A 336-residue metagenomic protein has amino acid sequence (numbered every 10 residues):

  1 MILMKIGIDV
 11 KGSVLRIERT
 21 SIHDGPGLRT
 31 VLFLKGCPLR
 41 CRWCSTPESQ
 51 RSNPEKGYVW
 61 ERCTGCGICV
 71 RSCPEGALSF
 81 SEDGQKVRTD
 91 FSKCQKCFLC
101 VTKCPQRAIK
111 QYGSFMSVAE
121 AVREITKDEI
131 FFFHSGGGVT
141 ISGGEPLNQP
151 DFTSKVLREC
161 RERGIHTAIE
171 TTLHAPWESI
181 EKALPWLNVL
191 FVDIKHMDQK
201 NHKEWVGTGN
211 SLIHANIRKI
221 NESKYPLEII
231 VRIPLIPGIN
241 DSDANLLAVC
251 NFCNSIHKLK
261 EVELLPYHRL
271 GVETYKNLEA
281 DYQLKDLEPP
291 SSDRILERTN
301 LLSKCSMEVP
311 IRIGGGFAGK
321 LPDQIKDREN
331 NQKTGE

Functional and structural regions predicted by a protein language model:
I2-P26, L235-E336: Auxiliary Fe-S-binding modules of radical SAM enzymes
V14-I68, V87-K96: N-terminal pre-triad scaffold of radical SAM enzymes
R42-S49, I68-R88, L99-F115: Iron-sulfur cluster-binding cysteine motifs and their immediate structural context in ferredoxin-like electron-transfer
Y58-W60, K203-G209, E279-L287: Short glycine-enriched, charge-decorated loop/helix-capping segments at active-site entrances that position
G84, K93, S114-E120, E124: FAD-binding FR-type
R107, E159-R163, C305-S306: Conserved dinucleotide-binding and phosphotransfer motif residues
A119-N277: Conserved AdoMet/S-adenosylmethionine-binding subsite of the radical SAM
